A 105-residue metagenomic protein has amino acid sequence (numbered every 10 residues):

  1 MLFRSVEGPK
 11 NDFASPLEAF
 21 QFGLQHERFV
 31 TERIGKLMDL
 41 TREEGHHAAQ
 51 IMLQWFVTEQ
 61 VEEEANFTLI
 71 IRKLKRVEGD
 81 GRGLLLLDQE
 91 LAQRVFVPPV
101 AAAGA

Functional and structural regions predicted by a protein language model:
M1-A105: Iron-associated oxidoreductase/ferritin-like identity signal
